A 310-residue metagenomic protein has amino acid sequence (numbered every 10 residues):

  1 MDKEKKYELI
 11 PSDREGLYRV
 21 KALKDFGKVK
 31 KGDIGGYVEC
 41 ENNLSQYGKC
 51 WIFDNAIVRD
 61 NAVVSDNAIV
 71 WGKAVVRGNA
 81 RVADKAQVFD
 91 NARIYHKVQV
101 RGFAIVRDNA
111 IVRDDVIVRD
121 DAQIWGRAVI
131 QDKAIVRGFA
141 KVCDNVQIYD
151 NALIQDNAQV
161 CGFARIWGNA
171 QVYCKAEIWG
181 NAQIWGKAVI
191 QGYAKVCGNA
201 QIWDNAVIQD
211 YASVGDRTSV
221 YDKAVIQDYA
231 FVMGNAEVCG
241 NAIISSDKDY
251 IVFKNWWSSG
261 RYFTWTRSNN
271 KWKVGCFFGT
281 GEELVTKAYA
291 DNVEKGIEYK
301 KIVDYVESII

Functional and structural regions predicted by a protein language model:
M1-G72, R77-D120, W125, Q131-I135 (+6 more regions): Extended, small-residue-rich solenoid/repeat segments and analogous flexible loops that form exposed scaffolds
M1-K49, K254-I310: Terminal amphipathic alpha-helical/low-complexity segments used for targeting or macromolecular assembly
A236-S258, L284: Leucine-rich solenoid repeat scaffolds
